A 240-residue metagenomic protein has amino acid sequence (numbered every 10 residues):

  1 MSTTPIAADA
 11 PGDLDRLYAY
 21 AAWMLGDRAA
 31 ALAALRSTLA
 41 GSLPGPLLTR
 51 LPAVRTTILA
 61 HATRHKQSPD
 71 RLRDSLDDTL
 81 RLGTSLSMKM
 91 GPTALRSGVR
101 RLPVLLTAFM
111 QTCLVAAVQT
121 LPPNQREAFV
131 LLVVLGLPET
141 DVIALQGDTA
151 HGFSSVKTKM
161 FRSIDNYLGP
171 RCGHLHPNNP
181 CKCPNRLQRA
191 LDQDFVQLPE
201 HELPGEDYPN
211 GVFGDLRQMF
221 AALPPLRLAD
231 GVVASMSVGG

Functional and structural regions predicted by a protein language model:
M1-W23, T49-V130, L137-G240: Intrinsic, short, N-terminal disordered tails of RNA polymerase sigma-factor systems
T38-S42: Amphipathic alpha-helical segments that form the core helices of the histone-fold
L43, V133: Short acidic-aromatic loop segments in the C-terminal HATPase_c
P46: A short, flexible helix-to-loop-to-beta junction within the catalytic ATP-binding CA
